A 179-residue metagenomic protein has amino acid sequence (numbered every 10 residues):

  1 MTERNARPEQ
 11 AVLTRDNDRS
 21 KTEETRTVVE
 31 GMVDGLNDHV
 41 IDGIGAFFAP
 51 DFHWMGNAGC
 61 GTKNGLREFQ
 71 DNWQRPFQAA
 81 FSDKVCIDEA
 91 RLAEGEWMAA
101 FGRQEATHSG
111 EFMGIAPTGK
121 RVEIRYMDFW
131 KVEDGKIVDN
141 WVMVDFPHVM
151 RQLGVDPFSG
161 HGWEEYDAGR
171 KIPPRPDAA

Functional and structural regions predicted by a protein language model:
M1-A179: C-terminal and inter-domain tail/linker signature
